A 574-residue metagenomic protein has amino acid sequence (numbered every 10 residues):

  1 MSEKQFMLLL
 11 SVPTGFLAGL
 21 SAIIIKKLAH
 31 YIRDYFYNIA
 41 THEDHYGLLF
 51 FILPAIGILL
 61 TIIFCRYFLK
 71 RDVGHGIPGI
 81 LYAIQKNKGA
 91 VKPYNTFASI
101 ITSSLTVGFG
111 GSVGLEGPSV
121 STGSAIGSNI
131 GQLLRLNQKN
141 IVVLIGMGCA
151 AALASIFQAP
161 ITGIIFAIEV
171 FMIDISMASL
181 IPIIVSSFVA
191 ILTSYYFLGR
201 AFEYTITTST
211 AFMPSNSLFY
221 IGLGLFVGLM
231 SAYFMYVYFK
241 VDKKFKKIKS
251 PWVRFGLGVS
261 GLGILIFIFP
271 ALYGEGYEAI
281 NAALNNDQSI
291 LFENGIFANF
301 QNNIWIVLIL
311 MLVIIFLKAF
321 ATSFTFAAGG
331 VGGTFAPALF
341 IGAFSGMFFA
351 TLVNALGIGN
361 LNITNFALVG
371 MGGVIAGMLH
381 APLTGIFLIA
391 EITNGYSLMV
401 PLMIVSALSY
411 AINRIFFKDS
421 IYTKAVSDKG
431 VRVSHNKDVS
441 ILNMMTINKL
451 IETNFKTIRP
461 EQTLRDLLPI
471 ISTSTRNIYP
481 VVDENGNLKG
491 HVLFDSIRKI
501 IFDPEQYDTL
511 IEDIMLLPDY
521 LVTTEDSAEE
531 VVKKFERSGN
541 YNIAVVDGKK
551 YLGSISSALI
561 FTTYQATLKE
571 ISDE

Functional and structural regions predicted by a protein language model:
M1-M444, N448-K449, T453-N454, I458-Y479 (+5 more regions): Alpha-helical transmembrane segments and immediately membrane-proximal extracytoplasmic
I165, G490-I497, G553-F561: Short hydrophobic beta-strand motif reused across regulatory alpha/beta modules
T364-N365, L510-L516: C-terminal hydrophobic structural anchor segments that stabilize assembly/packing rather than catalytic chemistry
N454-I458, D513, P518-L521: Structural signal for short hydrophobic segments within the conserved structured cores of catalytic domains across
I458-T475, V482, I501-P504, D508 (+3 more regions): The conserved cystathionine-beta-synthase
R459, N477, R498, D513-I514: GAF sensory domains
